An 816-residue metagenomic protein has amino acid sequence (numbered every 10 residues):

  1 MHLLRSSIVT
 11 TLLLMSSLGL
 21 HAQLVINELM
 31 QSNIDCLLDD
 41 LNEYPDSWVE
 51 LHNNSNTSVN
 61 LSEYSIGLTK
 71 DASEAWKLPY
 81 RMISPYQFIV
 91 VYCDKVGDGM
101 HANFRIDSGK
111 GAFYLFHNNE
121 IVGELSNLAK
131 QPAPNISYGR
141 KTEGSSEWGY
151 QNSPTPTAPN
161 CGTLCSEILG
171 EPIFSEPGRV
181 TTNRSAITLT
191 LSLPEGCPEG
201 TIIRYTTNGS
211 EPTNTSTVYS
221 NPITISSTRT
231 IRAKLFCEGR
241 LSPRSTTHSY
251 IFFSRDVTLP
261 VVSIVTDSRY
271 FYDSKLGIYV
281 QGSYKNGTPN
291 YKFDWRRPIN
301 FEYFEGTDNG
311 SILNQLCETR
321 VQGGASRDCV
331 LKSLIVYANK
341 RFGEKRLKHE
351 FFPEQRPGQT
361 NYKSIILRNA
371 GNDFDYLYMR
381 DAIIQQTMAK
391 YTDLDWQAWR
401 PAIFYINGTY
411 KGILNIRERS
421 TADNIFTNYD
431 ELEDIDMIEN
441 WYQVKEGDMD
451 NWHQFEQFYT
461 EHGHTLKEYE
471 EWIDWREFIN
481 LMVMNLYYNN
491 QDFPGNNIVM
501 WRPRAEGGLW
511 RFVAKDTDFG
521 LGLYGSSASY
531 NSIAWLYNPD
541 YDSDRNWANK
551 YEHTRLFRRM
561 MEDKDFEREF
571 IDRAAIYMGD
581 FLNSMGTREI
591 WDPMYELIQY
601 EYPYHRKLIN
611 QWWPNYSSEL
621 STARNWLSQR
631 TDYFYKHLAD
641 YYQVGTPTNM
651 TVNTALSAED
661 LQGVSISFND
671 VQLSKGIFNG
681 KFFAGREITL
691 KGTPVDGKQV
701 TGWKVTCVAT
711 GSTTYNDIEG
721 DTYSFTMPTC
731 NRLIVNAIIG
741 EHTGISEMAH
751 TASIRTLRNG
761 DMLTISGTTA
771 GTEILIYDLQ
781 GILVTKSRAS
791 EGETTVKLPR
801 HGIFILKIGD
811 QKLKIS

Functional and structural regions predicted by a protein language model:
S16-S17: N-terminal signal peptide c-region/cleavage motif recognized by signal peptidases
A22-W148: Activation on beta-sandwich/Ig-like modules and their edge loops
V25, M82-P85, V91, P132-T307 (+7 more regions): Short, compositionally stereotyped local motifs that mark structural "simplifiers"
S65-G67, Y114, I202-T206, S667 (+2 more regions): Beta-strand signatures of extracellular beta-sandwich domains
G123-S126, S242-Y250, Q811-S816: Edge beta-strands of extracellular beta-sandwich domains
T157-T163, P260-V265, R269-Y291, I299-N300 (+10 more regions): Middle-to-C-terminal accessory/interaction subdomains
P289-E446: Conserved ATP-binding subdomain of kinase catalytic cores across diverse folds
S746-S816: C-terminal outer-membrane/trafficking sorting elements
